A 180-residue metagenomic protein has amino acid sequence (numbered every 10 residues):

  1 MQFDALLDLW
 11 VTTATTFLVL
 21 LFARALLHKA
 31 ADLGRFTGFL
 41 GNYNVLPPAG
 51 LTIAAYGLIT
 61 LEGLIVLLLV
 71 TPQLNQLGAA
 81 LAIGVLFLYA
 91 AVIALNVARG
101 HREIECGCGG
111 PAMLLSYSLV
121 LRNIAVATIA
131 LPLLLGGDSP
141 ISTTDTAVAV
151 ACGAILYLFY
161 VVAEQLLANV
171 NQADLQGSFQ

Functional and structural regions predicted by a protein language model:
Q2-Q180: Membrane-interfacial helix-loop segments of redox and metal-homeostasis proteins, especially TM-loop-TM junctions
